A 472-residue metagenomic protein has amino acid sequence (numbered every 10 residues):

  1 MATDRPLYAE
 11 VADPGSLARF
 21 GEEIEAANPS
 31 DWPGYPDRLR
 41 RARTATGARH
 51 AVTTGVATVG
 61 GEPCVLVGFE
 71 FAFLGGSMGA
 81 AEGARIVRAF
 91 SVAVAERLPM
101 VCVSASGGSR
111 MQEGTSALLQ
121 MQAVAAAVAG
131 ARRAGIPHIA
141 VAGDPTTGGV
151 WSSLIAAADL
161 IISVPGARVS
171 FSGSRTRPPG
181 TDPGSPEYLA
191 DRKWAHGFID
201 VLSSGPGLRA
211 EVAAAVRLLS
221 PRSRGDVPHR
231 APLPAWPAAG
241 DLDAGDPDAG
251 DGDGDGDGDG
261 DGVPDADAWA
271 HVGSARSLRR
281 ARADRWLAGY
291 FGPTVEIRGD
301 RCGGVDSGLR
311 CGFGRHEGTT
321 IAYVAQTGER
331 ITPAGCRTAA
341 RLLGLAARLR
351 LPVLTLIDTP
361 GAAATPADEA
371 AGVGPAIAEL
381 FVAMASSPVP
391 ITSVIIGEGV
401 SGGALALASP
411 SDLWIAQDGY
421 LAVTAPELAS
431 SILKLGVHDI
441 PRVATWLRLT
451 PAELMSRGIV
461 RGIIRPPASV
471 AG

Functional and structural regions predicted by a protein language model:
M1, G68, A126-V128, P333-T338 (+2 more regions): Hydrophobic, well-ordered secondary-structure segments that either form specific early membrane-associated helices used
M1-V59, P63, R209-I321, A325-R330 (+1 more regions): Intrinsically disordered, low-complexity segments enriched in small/flexible residues
R38, V67-G75: Glycine-/proline-rich flexible loop or hinge segments
A57-E70, R85-R110, F313-T327, R337-A364: A structural preference for short, pocket-lining loop segments at secondary-structure junctions
F71, G79-V87, Q120: Conserved mixed alpha/beta catalytic, RNA-binding, or beta-rich assembly cores of soluble enzyme, regulatory
L74-M78, R110-E113, R330-P333, A364-T365: A generic structural signal for short coil/turn motifs at secondary-structure boundaries
A80, A84, P333, R337 (+2 more regions): Conserved phosphate-coordination/catalytic loops
S106-D226, I357-A471: Conserved catalytic cores of soluble enzyme domains, especially glycine-rich substrate-binding beta-alpha loops
